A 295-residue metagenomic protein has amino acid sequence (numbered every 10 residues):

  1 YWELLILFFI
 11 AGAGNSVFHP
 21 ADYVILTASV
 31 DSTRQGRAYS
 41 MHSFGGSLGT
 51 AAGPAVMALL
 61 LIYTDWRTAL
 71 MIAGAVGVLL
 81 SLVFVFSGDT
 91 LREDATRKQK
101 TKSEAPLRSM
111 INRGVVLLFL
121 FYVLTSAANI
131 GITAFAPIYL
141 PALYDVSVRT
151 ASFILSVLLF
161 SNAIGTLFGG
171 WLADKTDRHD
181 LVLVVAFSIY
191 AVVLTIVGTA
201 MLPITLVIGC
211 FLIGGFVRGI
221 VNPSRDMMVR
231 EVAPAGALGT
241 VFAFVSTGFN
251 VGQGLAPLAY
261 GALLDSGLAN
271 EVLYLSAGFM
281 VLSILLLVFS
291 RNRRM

Functional and structural regions predicted by a protein language model:
L7-G45: Cytoplasmic helix-loop-helix junction between adjacent transmembrane helices in 12-TM secondary transporters
H42-D89: Helix-loop-helix hairpin linking two adjacent transmembrane segments in secondary transporters
I62-G74, A262-F279: A membrane-interface helix-boundary motif in multi-pass transporters
L91-L118: Juxtamembrane intracellular "pre-TM" segments in multi-pass secondary transporters
G114-L159, A163: Extracytoplasmic gate region of multi-pass secondary transporters
T166-D177, L264: Helix-to-loop junctions at the C-terminal end of transmembrane segments in multipass secondary transporters
L181-T195: Structural signature of the two symmetry-related core transmembrane helices
G236-L268: A late C-terminal transmembrane helix in Major Facilitator Superfamily
